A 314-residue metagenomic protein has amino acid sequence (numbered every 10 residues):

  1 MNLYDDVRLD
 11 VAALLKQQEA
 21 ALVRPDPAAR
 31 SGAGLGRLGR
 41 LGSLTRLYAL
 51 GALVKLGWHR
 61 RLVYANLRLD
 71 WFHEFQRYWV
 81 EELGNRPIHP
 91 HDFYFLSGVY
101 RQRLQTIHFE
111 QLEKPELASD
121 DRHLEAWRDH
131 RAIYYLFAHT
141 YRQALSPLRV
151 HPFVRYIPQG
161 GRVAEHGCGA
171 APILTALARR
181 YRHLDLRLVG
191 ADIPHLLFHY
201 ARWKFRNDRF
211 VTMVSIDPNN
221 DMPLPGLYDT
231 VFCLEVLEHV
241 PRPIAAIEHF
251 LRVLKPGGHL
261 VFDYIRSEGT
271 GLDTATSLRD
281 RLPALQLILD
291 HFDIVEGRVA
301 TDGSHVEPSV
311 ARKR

Functional and structural regions predicted by a protein language model:
N2-G226, I247, D263-Y264, T270-A311: Conserved N-terminal segment of class I S-adenosyl-L-methionine
F232: A conserved beta-strand element that flanks and buttresses the S-adenosyl-L-methionine
E235-H239: Short catalytic micro-motifs in class I SAM-dependent methyltransferases
A245-P256: A short glycine-rich, Lys/Arg-flanked "PGG" loop and its adjoining helix->strand segment in the class I
G257-I265: Conserved beta-strand signature within the Rossmann-like core of class I S-adenosyl-L-methionine
